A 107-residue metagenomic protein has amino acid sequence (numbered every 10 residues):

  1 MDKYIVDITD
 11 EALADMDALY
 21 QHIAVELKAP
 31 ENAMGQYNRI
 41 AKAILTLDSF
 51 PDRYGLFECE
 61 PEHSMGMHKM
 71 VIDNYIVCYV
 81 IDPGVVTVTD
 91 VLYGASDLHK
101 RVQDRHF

Functional and structural regions predicted by a protein language model:
M1-H63, F107: Basic, Lys/Arg-enriched alpha-helical interface segments
L27, I72-I76, V80-F107: Enriched for short, Lys/Arg-rich terminal
R39, R53, H68-K69, D90 (+1 more regions): Basic side chains
F50-G84: Basic/aromatic recognition patch in beta-strand/loop cores that engages polyanionic ligands
